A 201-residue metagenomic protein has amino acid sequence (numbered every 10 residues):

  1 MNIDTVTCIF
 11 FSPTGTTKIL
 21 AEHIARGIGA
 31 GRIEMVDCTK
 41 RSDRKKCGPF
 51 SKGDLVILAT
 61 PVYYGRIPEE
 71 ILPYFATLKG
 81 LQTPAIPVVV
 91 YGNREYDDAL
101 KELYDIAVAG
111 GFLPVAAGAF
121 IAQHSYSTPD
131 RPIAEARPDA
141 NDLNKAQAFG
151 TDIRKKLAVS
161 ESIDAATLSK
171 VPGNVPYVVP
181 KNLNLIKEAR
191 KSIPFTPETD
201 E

Functional and structural regions predicted by a protein language model:
M1-T7, T14-R41, K46-P197: FMN-binding flavodoxin-like domain, especially the glycine-rich phosphate-binding loop
D200-E201: Iron-sulfur cluster-binding cysteine motifs and their immediate structural context in ferredoxin-like electron-transfer
